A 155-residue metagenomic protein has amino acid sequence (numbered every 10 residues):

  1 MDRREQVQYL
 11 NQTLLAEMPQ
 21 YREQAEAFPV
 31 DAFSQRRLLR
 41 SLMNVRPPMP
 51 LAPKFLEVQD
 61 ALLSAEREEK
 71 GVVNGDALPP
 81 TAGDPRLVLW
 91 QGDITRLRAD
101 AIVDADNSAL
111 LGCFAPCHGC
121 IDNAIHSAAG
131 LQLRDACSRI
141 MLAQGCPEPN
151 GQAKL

Functional and structural regions predicted by a protein language model:
M1-L155: Macrodomain-like recognition of ADP-ribose-binding/processing modules
